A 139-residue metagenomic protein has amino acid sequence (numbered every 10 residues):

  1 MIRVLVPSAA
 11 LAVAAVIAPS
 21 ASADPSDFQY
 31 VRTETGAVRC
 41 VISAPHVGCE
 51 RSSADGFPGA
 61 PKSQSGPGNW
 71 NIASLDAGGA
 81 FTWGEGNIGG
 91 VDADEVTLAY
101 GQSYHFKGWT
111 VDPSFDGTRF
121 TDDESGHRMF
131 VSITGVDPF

Functional and structural regions predicted by a protein language model:
M1-A23: Secretory targeting and sorting signals
A23-Y30: Cleaved targeting-peptide boundary
A37-A44, D137: Composition-driven, intrinsically disordered low-complexity tracts enriched in small residues
V47-L98, S125, M129-F139: A low-complexity, Ser/Thr/Gly/Pro-enriched, surface-exposed linker/loop concept that marks segments flanking
T110, D116-R128: Short, exposed beta-strand-loop hairpins at the edges of beta-sheets in extracellular/periplasmic proteins
